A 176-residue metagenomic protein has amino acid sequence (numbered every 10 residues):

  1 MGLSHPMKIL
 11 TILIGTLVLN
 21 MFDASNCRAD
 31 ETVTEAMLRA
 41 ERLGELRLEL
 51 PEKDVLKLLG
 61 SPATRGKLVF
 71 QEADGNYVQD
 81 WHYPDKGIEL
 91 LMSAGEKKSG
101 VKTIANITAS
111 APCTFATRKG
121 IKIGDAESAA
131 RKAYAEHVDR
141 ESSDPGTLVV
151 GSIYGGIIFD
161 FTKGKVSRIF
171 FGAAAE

Functional and structural regions predicted by a protein language model:
G2-I12: Bacterial N-terminal signal peptides that target proteins for export
H5-P6, V18, A24-N26: Generic N-terminal leader/processing signal
T11-M21: Bacterial N-terminal signal peptides
D23-G146, G151-Y154, I158-E176: Short helix/turn-capping signatures at newly exposed starts of structured segments
